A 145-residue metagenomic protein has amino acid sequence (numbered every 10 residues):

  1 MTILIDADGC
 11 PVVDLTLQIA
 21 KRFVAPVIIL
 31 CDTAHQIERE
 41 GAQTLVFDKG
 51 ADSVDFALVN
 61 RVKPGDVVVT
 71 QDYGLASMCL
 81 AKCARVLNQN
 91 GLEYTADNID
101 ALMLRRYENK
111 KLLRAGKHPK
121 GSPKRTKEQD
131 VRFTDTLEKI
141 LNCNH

Functional and structural regions predicted by a protein language model:
T2-H145: Nuclease catalytic cores that cleave nucleic-acid phosphodiester bonds, predominantly acidic two-metal-ion
